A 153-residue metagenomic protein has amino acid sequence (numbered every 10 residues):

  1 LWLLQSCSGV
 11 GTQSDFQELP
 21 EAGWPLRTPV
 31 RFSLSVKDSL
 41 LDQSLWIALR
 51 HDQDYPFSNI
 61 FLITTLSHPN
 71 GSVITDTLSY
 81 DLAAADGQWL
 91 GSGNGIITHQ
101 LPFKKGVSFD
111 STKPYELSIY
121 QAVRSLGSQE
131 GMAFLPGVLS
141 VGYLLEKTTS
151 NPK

Functional and structural regions predicted by a protein language model:
L3-S6: C-terminal motif of bacterial Sec signal peptides marking the signal peptidase cleavage site
S8-G11: Bacterial signal peptide processing site
D15-K37: Post-signal peptide N-terminal segment of mature Sec-exported envelope proteins
V30-L49, F57-S58: Contiguous beta-strand segments within globular domains
S39-I47, V107-L126: Noncatalytic modules at the cell exterior or secretory-pathway interfaces, chiefly beta-strand-rich lectin/adhesion
D52-D54, T98-F109, Y120-F134: Short acidic/polar inter-strand loop motif in beta-rich domains
L62, L66-S67, S125-K153: Exposed low-complexity, polar/acidic, P/S/T/G-rich flexible segments that act as propeptides, protease-susceptible
Y80-L82, L90-V107: A beta-strand/beta-hairpin structural motif
